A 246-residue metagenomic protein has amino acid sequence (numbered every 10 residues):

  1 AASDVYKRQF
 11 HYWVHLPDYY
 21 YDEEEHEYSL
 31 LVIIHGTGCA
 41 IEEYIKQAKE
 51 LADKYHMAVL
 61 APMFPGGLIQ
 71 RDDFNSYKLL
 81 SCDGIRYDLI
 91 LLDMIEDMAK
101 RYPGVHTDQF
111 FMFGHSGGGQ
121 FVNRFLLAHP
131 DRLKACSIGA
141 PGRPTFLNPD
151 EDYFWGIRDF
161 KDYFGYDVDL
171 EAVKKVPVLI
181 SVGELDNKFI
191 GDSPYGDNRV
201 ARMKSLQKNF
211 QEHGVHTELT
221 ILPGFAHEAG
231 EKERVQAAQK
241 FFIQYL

Functional and structural regions predicted by a protein language model:
A1-Y6: Short, small-residue-biased leader/transition segments that mark boundaries at the very start of proteins
F10, Y20, H26-D108: Serine-hydrolase catalytic machinery in alpha/beta-hydrolase-like enzymes
V32-I34, G139, V182, L222: Alpha/beta-hydrolase
M63-G67, G142, F225: Short beta-to-alpha linker loops that shape the active-site pocket of alpha/beta-hydrolase fold enzymes
M112-G114, G139: Short beta-strand immediately N-terminal to the catalytic nucleophile in serine-hydrolase-like folds
G119-P130: Short glycine-enriched nucleophile-adjacent loop and the immediately C-terminal alpha-helix near the catalytic center
A135, G142-H213: The feature captures the conserved acid-bearing segment of alpha/beta-hydrolase catalytic domains
K204-L246: C-terminal catalytic histidine-bearing segment of alpha/beta-hydrolase fold enzymes
